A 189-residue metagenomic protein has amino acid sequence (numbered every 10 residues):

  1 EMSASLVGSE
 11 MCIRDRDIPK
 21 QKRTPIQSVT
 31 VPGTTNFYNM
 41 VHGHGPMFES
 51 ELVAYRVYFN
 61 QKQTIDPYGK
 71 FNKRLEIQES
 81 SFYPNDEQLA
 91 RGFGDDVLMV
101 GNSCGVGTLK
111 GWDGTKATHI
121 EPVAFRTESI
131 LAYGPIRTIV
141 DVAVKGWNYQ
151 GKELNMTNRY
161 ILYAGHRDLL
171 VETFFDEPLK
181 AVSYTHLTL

Functional and structural regions predicted by a protein language model:
M2-I13, H186-L189: Short, small-residue-biased leader/transition segments that mark boundaries at the very start of proteins
R14-T118: Solvent-exposed N-terminal domain segments of exported/luminal and surface proteins
I26-V31, K145-G151, L170: Gly/Pro-rich turn-and-neighbor structural signature
N39-G43, F48-S50, Y133-P135, E153 (+1 more regions): Short, surface-exposed loop/turn motifs at beta-strand boundaries within globular domains
F59-Q61, V142-G146, F175: A mature extracytoplasmic/lumenal domain signature
T64-D66, N148-Q150, P178-K180: A short local loop/turn or secondary-structure capping micro-motif enriched for an aromatic residue
Q88-G165: Extended, loop-rich substrate-binding clefts of extracytoplasmic carbohydrate-active enzymes
M156, D168-L189: Acidic (Asp/Glu-rich), glycine- and aromatic
